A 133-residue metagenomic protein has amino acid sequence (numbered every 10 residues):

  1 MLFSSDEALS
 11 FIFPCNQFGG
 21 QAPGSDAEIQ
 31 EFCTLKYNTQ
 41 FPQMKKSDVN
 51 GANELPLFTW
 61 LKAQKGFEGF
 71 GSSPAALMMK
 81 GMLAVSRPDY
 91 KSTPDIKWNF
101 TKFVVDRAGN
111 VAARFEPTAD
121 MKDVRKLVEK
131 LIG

Functional and structural regions predicted by a protein language model:
M1-F58: Structural microenvironment flanking redox-active thiols in thiol-disulfide oxidoreductases
F3, L61-K65, I132: Sec/Tat-exported extracytoplasmic proteins
A27, P74-A75, R125-K126: Flexible domain-boundary/linker segments
F32, N38-T118: Thiol/selenol-based redox catalytic cores and closely related redox-interacting motifs
A112-G133: Non-catalytic, surface beta->alpha helical segment in thiol-disulfide oxidoreductase systems
